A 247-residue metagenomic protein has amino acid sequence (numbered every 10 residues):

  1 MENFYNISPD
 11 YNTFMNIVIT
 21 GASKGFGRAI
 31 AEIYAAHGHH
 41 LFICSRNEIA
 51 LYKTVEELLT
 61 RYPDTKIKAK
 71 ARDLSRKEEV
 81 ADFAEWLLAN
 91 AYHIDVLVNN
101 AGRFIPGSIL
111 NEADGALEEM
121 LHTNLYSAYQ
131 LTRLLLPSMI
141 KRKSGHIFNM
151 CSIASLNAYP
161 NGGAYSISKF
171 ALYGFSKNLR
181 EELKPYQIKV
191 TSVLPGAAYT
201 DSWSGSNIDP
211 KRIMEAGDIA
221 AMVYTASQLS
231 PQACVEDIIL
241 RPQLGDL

Functional and structural regions predicted by a protein language model:
S23-G25: Conserved glycine-rich cofactor-binding loop
H37-K53: Conserved glycine-rich Rossmann-like NAD(P)H-binding loop of the short-chain dehydrogenase/reductase
E48-I49, A71-D82, D114: The beta1-alpha1 cofactor-binding region of Rossmann-like NAD(H)/NADP(H)-dependent oxidoreductases
S108-I109, A116-L121: Substrate-binding pocket helix/loop in short-chain dehydrogenase/reductase
T132, S168: Active-site helix of classical SDR
S152: Residue(s) in the substrate-gating loop at a strand-loop-helix junction that position the organic substrate next
P185-I188, S192, I208-L247: C-terminal helical subdomain
